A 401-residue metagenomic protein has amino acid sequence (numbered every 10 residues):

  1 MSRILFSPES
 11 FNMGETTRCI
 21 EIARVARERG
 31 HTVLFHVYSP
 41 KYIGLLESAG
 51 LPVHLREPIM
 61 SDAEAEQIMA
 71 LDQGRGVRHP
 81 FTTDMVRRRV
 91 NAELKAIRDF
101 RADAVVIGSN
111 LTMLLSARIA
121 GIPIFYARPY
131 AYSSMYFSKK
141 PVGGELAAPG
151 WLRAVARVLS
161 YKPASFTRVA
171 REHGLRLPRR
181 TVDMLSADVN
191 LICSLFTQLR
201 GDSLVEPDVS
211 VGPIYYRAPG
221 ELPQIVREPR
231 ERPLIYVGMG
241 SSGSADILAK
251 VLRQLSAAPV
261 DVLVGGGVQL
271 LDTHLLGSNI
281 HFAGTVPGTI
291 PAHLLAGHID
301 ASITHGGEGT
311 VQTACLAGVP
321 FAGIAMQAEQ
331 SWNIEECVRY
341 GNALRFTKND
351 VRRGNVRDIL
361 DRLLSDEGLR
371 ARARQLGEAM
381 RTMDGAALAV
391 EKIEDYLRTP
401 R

Functional and structural regions predicted by a protein language model:
A23, L199-A301: Donor-nucleotide binding loops and adjacent catalytic segments primarily of GT-B fold Leloir glycosyltransferases
E28-R29, V33-T82: Conserved nucleotide-sugar phosphate-binding/catalytic loop shared by glycosyltransferases and other
M69-T112, A154-T181: Conserved nucleotide-sugar donor-binding subdomain of glycosyltransferases
R88-G150, T197: Conserved nucleotide-sugar donor-interacting segment of glycosyltransferase catalytic cores, predominantly GT-B
A104-S109, T289-E335: A donor-sugar binding/catalytic signature common to diverse glycosyltransferases and related nucleotide-sugar
F125-P207: Active-site-proximal region of nucleotide-activated glycan assembly enzymes, centered on histidine/acidic-rich loops
D183-M184, R353, R357-R401: C-terminal amphipathic helix plus adjacent low-complexity, charged tail appended to glycosyltransferase catalytic
A328-I359: Change "using UDP/GDP/dTDP sugars" to "using nucleotide sugars
